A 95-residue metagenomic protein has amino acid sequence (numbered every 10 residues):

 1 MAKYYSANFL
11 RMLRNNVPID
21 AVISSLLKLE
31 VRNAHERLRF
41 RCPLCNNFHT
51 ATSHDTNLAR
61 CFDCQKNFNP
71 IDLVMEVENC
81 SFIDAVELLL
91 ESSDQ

Functional and structural regions predicted by a protein language model:
M1-Q95: N-terminal structured subdomain of primase-like DNA metabolism proteins
